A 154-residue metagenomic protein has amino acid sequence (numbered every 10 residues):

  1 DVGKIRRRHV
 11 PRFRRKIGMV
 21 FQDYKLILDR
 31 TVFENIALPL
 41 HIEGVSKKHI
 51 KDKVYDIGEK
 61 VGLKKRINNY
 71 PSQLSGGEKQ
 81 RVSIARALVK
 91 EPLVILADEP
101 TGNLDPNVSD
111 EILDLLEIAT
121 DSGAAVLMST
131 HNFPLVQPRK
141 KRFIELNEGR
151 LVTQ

Functional and structural regions predicted by a protein language model:
V2-G18, K47, D121: ABC ATPase NBD coupling module
R30-A37: Short coil-to-helix segment of the ABC ATPase nucleotide-binding domain corresponding to the Q-loop/switch region
Y70-L74, E78-Q80: Conserved ABC ATPase signature
I84: Hydrophobic anchor residue at the start of the ABC signature
E91: Conserved catalytic motifs of ABC-family nucleotide-binding domains
I95-D98: Catalytic Walker B motif of ABC-type/P-loop ATPase nucleotide-binding domains
P106-V108: Helix N-cap at the start of a conserved alpha-helix in ABC-type nucleotide-binding domains
